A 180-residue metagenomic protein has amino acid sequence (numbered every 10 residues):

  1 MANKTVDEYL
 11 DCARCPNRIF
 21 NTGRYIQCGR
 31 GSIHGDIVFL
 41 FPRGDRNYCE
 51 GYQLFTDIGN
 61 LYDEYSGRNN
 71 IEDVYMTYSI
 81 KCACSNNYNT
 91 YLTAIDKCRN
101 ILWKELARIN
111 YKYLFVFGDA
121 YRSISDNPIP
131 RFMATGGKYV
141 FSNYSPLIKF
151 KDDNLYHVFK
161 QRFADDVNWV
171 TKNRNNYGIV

Functional and structural regions predicted by a protein language model:
A2-V180: A polyanion-binding, active-site-adjacent surface
